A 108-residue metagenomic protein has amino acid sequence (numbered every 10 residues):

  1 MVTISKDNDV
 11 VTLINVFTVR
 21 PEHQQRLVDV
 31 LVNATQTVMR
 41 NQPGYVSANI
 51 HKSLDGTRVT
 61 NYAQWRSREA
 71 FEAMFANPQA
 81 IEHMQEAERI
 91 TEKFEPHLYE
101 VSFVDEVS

Functional and structural regions predicted by a protein language model:
M1-V11, N49-T57, M84-S108: Glycine-rich beta-strand-turn "strand-cap" elements at beta-sheet edges
V11-T18, S47-N77: Short, well-ordered beta-strand segments in beta-rich or mixed alpha/beta enzyme and ligand-binding folds
T18-L31: Short, surface-exposed ligand-recognition loops at beta-strand->loop->(often short) alpha-helix junctions that present
V19-P21, S67, E100-D105: Non-catalytic surface loops within mature trypsin-like serine protease
N33-V46, Q64-L98: An amphipathic, aromatic/His-enriched active-site/gating alpha helix that lines ligand/cofactor pockets
